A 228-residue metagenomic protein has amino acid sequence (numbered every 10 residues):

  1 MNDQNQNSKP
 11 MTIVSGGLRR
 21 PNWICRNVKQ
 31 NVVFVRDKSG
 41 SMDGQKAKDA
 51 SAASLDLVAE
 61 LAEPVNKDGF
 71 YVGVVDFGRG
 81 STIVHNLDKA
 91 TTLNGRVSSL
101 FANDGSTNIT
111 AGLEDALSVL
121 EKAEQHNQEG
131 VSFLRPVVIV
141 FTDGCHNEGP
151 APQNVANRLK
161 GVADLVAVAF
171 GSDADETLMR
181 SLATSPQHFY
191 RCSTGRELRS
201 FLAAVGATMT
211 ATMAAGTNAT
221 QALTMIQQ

Functional and structural regions predicted by a protein language model:
M1-V33, K38-A47, E124-Q128: Acidic, polar low-complexity linker/tail segments
I24-N86, G112, V137-F141: Von Willebrand factor
S39, G78-T82, C145-H146, G171-E176 (+1 more regions): Conserved nucleotide-binding/hydrolysis micro-motifs of P-loop NTPases
D43-K46, S99-G105, C145: Second-shell loop/turn segments in exported
G69-L100, A174-T184: Short beta-strand-loop
L100-F101, N127, G144-S185, Y190-C192: VWA/integrin I-like adhesion module and closely mimicked acidic/polar interface patches used
D115-H126: Phosphate/ATP-binding catalytic cores across multiple sugar-kinase/actin-like superfamilies, primarily ASKHA
T184-Q228: C-terminal helix of von Willebrand factor
